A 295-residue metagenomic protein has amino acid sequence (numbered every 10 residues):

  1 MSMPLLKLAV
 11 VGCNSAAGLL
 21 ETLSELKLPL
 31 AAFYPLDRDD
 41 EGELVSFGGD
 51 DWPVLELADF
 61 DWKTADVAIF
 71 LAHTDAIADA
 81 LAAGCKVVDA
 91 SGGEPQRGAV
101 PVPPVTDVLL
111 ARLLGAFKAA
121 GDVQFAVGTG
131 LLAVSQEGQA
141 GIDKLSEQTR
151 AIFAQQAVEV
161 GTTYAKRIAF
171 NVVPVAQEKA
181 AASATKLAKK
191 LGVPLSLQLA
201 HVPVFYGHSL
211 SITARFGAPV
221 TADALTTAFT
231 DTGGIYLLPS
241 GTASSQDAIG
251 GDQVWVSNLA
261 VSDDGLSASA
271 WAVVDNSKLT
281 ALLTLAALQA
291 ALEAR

Functional and structural regions predicted by a protein language model:
S2-K166, G192-P194, A218, A222 (+3 more regions): N-terminal Rossmann-like NAD(P) cofactor-binding subdomain of oxidoreductases, focused on the glycine-rich
D61, E159-I249: Contiguous C-terminal substrate-recognition/catalytic subdomains in enzyme active sites
G128, I212-T213, T284: A structural motif
G130, P174, A214, N258-L259 (+1 more regions): Hydrophobic side chains in beta-strands
H201-P203, V274-K278: Glycine-rich phosphate/pyrophosphate-binding beta-alpha loops
S209, G265-S267: A generic structural signal for beta-strand entry/edge sites
A268-V274: Short, well-ordered beta-strand elements
N276-L282, A286-L292: Flexible, small-/acidic-enriched active-site or ligand-binding loops
